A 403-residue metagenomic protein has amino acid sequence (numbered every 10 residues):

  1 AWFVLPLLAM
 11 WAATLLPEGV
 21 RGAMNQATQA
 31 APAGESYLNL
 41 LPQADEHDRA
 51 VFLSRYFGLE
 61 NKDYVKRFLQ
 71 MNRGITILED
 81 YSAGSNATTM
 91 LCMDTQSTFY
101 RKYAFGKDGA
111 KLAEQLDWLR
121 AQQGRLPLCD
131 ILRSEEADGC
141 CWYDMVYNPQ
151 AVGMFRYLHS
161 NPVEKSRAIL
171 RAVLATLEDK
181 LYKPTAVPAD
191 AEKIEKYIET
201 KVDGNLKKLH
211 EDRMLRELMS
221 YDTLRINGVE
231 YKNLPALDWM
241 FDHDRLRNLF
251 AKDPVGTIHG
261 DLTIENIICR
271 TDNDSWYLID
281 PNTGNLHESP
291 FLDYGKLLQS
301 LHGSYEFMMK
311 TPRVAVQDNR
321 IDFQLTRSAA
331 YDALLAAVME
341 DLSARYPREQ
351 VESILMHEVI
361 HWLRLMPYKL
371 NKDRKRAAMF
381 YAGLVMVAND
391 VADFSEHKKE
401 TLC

Functional and structural regions predicted by a protein language model:
A1, T89-C92, W239-F291: Active-site acidic catalytic loop and adjacent metal/ATP-binding pocket of ATP-dependent phosphoryl transfer enzymes
G22-A23, T28, S328-C403: ATP/Mg2+ or Mg2+-diphosphate-binding catalytic cores that bind nucleotide phosphates or diphosphates via glycine-rich
F52-E79: Juxta-kinase regulatory segment immediately upstream of eukaryotic protein kinase catalytic domains
S85-E114: ATP-binding glycine-rich loop module of kinase domains
Q123-E135: Conserved HxN/HPN-centered segment at the entrance to the catalytic loop of eukaryotic protein kinase-like domains
W142-S166, D179-K183, G284, M356-A377: A glycine-centered beta->alpha junction motif in the catalytic cores of kinase/phosphotransferase enzymes
F155-L206, M240, R247-F250: Conserved kinase catalytic-core helix
T283-L342, V359-R374: Active-site activation/catalytic loop segments of kinase-like enzymes and analogous catalytic loops in related
